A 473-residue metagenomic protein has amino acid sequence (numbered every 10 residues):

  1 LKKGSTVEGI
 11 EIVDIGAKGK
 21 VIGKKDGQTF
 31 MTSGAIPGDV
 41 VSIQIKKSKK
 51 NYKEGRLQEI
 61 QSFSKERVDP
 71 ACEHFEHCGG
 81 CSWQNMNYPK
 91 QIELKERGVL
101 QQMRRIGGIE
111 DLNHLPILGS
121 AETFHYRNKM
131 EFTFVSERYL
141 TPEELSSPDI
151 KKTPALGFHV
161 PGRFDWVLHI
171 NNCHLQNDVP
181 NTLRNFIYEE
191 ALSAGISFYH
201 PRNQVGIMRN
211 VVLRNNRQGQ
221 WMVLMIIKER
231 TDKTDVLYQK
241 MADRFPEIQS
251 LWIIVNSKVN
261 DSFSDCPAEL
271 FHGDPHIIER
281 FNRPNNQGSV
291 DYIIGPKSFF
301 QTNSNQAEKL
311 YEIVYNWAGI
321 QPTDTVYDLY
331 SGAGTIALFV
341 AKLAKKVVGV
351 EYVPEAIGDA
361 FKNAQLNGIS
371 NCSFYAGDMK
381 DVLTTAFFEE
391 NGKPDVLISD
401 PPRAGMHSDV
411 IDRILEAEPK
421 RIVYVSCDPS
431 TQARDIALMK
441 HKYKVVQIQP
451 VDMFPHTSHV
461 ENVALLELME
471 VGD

Functional and structural regions predicted by a protein language model:
L1-G9, A17, R230-D473: Rossmann-like S-adenosyl-L-methionine
L1-P70, H74, S373: Terminal RNA-binding accessory module
V21-D26, L156-V160, A360: Short, acidic/hydrophobic/Gly-rich beta-strand patch recurrent on exposed beta strands that often constitutes part
S42-Q44, E131, Y327: Hydrophobic beta-strand signal
Q58-D69, E76-S197: Extended interfacial segments that mediate partner engagement and assembly in macromolecular machines
L115-E122, P201-R202, M208-N210, P450-M453: Short, solvent-exposed loop/turn elements at beta->coil junctions and helix N-caps that rim active or binding pockets
D165-P201, V205-I207, E229-V255, V259: Internal alpha/beta scaffold segment
L213, G219-K228, D291-G295: Short, aliphatic-rich beta-strand segments
